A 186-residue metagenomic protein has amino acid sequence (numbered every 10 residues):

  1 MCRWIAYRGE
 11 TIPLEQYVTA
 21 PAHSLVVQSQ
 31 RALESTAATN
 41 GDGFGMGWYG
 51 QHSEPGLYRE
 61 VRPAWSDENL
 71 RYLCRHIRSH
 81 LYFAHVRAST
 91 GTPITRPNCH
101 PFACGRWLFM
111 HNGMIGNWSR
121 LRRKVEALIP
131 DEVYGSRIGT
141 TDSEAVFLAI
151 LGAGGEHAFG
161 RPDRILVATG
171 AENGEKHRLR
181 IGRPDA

Functional and structural regions predicted by a protein language model:
M1-R62: Extreme N-terminus nucleophile/cap motif
C2, P101-M114, A171, R178-A186: Conserved catalytic micro-motifs used in adenylation/nucleotidyl-transfer and phosphoryl/amide- and methyl-transfer
G9-E10, H85-A88, N112: Fold-independent oxyanion-binding glycine-rich loops and adjacent beta-strand/coil segments at enzyme active sites
Q28-R31, V61-H76, A84-G105, V125-E132: Short acidic (Asp/Glu) patches
F44-G45, L81-H85: A short, Trp-centered hydrophobic/proline-enriched beta-strand micro-motif
M46, G113, V146: Residue-level signal for inorganic ion chemistry
G56, T140-T141, A145-A153, I165-P184: N-terminal amphipathic/hydrophobic targeting modules at extreme N-termini, encompassing cleavable Sec/SRP-type signal
W118, R122-G155: Glycine-rich phosphate-binding loop plus the immediately following alpha-helix
